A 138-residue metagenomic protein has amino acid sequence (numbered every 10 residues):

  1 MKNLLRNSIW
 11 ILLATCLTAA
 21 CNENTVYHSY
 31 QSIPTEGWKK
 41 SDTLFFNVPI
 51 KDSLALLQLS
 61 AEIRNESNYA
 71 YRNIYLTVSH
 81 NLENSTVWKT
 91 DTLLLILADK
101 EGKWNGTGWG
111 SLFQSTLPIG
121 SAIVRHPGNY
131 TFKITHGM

Functional and structural regions predicted by a protein language model:
M1-I9: Bacterial N-terminal signal peptides that target proteins for export
L17-A20: C-terminal motif of bacterial Sec signal peptides marking the signal peptidase cleavage site
N22-T25: Bacterial signal peptide processing site
S29-K51: Post-signal peptide N-terminal segment of mature Sec-exported envelope proteins
A61-Y69: Short amphipathic, basic-aromatic surface patches that mediate peripheral association with negatively charged
A70-L76: Short coil-to-beta strand junction motifs in C2/discoidin
L93-I123: An anionic, turn-rich surface loop/hairpin at beta-sheet edges that serves as a generic interaction/coordination patch
H126-M138: Internal, hydrophobic beta-strand segments that form the core of beta-sheet-rich folds
